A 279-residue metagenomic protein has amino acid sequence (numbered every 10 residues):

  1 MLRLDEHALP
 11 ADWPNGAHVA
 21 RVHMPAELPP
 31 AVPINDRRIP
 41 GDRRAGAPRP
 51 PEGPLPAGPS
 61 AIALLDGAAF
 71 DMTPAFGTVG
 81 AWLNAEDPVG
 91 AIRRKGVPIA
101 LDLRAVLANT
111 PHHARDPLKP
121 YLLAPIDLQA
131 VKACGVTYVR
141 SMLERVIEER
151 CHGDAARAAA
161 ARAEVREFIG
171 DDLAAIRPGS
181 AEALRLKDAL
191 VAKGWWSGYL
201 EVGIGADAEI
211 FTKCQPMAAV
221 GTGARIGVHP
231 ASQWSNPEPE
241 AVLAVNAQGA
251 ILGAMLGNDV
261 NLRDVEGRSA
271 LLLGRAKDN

Functional and structural regions predicted by a protein language model:
L2-M24, D36-R37, P54, G90-N279: Active-site microenvironments in enzyme catalytic cores
W13, A17-R37, G41, P51-L101: Gly/serine-rich nucleotide phosphate-binding loop at the start of the catalytic core of nucleotide/ADP-ribose-handling
A45-R49: Compositionally biased, low-complexity flexible segments
